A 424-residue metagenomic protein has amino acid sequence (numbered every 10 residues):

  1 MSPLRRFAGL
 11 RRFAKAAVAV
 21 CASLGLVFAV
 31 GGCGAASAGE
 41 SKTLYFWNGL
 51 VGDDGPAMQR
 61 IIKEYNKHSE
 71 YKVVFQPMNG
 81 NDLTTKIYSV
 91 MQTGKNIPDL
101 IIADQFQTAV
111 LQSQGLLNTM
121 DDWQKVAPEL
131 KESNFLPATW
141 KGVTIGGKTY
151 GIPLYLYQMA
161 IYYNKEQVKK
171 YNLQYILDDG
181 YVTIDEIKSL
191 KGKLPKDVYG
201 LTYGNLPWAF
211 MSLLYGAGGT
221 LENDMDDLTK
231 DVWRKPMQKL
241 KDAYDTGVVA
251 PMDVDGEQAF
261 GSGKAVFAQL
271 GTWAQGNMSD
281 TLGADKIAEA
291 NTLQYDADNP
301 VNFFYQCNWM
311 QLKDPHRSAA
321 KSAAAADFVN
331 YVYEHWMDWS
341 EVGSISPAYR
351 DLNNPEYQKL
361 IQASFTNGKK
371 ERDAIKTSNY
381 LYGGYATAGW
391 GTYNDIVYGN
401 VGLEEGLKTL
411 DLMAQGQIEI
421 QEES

Functional and structural regions predicted by a protein language model:
M1-Y45, E419-S424: Short, low-complexity disordered leader/linker segments with a strong preference for bacterial N-terminal type II
E40-V51, Y71-Q76, D99-L100, Y150 (+1 more regions): Short, well-ordered beta-strand elements
E64-F135, K170-N172, V266-F267: Extracytoplasmic "Venus flytrap"/periplasmic binding protein-like
D104-Q158, K188, A288-A290, K369: Hinge/lid segment of periplasmic solute-binding proteins
I145-L154, M159, I184-M225, W233 (+1 more regions): Extracytoplasmic/periplasmic solute-binding protein
K188-K193, D224-D253: Glycine-centered hinge/linker elements that transmit conformational signals in sensory and ligand-binding systems
D245-V248, D280-S344: Extracytoplasmic/periplasmic substrate-recognition and gating elements
A290, E341-D395, E419-S424: Long, aromatic- and glycine/proline-rich binding clefts that accommodate carbohydrate-like moieties
